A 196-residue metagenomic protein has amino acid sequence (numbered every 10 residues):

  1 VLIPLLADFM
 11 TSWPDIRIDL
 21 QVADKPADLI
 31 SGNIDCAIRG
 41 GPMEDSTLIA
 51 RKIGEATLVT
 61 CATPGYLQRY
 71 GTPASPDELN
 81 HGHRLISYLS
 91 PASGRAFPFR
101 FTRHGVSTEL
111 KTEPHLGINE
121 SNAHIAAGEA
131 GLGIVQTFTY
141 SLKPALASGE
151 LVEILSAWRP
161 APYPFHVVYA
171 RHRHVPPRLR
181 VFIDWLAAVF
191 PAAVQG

Functional and structural regions predicted by a protein language model:
V1, F138, H174-A188, A193-V194: Short amphipathic alpha-helical coupling segments at ligand-binding clamshell hinges and other catalytic/signaling
V1-I49: Central regulatory/effector-binding core of bacterial HTH transcription factors
S12, A145, W185: Conserved catalytic core of Hanks-type protein kinase domains
W13-D19, P98, P164-H166: Residues at or immediately flanking beta-strands
D19-A23, I154, V168: Solvent-exposed beta-strand sheet faces enriched in polar/charged residues
A27-S31, M43-F165, P191-G196: C-terminal regulatory
F165-V175: A bilobed periplasmic-binding-protein/Venus flytrap-type ligand-binding module shared by bacterial periplasmic
